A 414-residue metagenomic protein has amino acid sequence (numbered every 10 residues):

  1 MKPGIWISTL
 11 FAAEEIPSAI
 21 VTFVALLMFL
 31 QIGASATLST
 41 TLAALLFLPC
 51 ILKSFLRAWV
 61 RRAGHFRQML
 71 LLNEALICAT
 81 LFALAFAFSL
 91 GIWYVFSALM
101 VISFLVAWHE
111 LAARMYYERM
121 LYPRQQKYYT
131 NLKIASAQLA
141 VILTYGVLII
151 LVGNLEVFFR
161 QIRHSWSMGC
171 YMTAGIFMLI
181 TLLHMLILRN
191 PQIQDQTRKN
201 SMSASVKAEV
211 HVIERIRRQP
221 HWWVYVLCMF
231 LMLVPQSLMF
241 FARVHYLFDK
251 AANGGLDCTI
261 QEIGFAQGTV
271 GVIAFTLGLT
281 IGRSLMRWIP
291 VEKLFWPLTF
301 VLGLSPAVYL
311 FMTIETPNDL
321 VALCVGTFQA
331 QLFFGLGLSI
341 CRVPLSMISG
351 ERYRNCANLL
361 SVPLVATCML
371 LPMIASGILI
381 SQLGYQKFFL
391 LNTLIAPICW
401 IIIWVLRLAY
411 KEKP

Functional and structural regions predicted by a protein language model:
M1, Q192-Y225: Juxtamembrane intracellular "pre-TM" segments in multi-pass secondary transporters
M1-C50, W223-C228, M232-A252: Helix-loop boundary and gating motifs at the non-cytosolic
A25, W108-L121, G335-G350: Intracellular juxtamembrane helix-capping segments at the cytosolic ends of symmetry-related transmembrane helices
L48-S54, I263-R287, L298, L302-S305 (+1 more regions): Transmembrane alpha-helices of Major Facilitator/SLC transporters
L52-H65, L277-K293, I380-S381: Helix-to-loop junctions at the C-terminal end of transmembrane segments in multipass secondary transporters
A75-L90, F300-N318: C-terminal ends and interior cores of transmembrane alpha-helices in multi-pass membrane transporters/permeases
T130-G153, V362-M373: Glycine-rich segments within core transmembrane alpha-helices of 12-TM secondary carriers
I348-Q382: A late C-terminal transmembrane helix in Major Facilitator Superfamily
